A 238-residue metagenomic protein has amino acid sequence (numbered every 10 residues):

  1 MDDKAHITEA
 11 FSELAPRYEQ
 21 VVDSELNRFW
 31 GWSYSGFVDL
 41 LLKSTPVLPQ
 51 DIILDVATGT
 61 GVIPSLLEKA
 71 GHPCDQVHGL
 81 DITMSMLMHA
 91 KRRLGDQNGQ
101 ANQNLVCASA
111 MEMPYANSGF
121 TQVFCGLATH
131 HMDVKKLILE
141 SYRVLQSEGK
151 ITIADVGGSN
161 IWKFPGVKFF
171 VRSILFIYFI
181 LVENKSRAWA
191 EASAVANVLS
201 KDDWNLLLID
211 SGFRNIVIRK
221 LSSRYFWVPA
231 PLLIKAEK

Functional and structural regions predicted by a protein language model:
M1-P46, I63-L66: Conserved class I S-adenosyl-L-methionine
L54-V56, T60-E112: Class I SAM-dependent methyltransferase SAM/SAH-binding core
M111-V123: A short acidic, Gly/Pro-enriched loop at the edge of an enzyme's catalytic core that lines a small-molecule cofactor
T121-K135: A short SAM/SAH-binding and catalytic strip from SAM-dependent methyltransferases
K136-S147: A short glycine-rich, Lys/Arg-flanked "PGG" loop and its adjoining helix->strand segment in the class I
G149-V156: Conserved beta-strand signature within the Rossmann-like core of class I S-adenosyl-L-methionine
V156-S211, V217-R224: C-terminal alpha-helical "lid/dimerization" subdomain adjacent to the S-adenosyl-L-methionine
L232-K238: C-terminal lobe and adjacent flexible extensions of AdoMet/dcAdoMet transferase-like proteins
